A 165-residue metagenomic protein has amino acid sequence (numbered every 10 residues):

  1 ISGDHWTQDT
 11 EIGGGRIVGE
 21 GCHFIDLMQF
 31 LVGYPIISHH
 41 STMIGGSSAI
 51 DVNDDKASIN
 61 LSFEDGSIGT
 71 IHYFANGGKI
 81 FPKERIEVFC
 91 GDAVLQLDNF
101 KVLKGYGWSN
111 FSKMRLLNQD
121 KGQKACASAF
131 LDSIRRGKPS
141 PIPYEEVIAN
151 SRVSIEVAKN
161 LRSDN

Functional and structural regions predicted by a protein language model:
I1-I50, D164: Predominantly a Rossmann-like dinucleotide-binding segment in NAD(P)-dependent oxidoreductases
Q8, D54-S58: Short, surface-exposed amphipathic charged segments that create phosphate/polyanion-binding patches used for binding
G14-G15, M114-L117, R136-S140: Active-site rim elements
V18-I25, Q123-A127, N150: A structural signal for well-ordered alpha-helical scaffolds and beta->alpha junctions
G33-I37, I68, A93, P139 (+1 more regions): Generic structural signal for secondary-structure transition and capping sites
H40-T42, N60, T70-H72: Short, conserved beta-strand edge motifs with alternating hydrophobic and charged residues
S48-D54, E64-S128, P143: NAD(P)-dinucleotide binding in Rossmann-like oxidoreductases
S58, E64, A129-N165: C-terminal helix-rich "cap/oligomerization" subdomain common to oxidoreductases
